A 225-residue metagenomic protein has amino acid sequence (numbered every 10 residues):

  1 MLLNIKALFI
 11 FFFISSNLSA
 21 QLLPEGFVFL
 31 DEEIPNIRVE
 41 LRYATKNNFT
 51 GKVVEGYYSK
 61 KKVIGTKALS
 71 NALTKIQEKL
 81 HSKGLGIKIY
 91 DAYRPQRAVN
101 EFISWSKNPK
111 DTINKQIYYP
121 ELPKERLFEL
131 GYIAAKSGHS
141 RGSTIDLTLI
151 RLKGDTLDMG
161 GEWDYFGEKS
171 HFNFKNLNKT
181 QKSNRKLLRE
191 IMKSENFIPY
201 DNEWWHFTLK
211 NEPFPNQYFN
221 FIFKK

Functional and structural regions predicted by a protein language model:
M1-E25: Bacterial Sec-dependent N-terminal signal peptides
A20-A92, V99-N202, N211-K225: Extracytoplasmic cell-surface/polysaccharide-interacting catalytic and binding patches
F207: Conserved metal-phosphate-binding beta-hairpin within the catalytic cores of diverse ATP-dependent phosphoryl-transfer
